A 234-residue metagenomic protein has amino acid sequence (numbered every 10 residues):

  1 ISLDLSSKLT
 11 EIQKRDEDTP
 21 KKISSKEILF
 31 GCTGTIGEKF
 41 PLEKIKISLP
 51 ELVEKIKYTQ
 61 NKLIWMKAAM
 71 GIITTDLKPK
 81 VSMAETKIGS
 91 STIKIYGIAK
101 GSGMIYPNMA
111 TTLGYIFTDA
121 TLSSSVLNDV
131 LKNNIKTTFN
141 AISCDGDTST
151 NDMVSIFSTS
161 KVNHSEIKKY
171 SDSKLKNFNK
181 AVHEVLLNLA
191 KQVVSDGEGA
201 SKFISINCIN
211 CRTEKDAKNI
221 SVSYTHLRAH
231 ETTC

Functional and structural regions predicted by a protein language model:
I1-Q13, N128-A141, V182-A190: Short, well-ordered amphipathic alpha-helical segments that serve as non-catalytic structural scaffolds within diverse
L3, I23-K136: Glycine-rich, mobile lid/loop segments that gate access to catalytic sites or pores
P20-E27, T59-A69, M83, F139-N151 (+1 more regions): Flexible, glycine/charged-enriched surface loops at secondary-structure junctions
K80-A84, G97-G103, I135-C144, N188-V194 (+2 more regions): Glycine-rich, charged/polar anion/phosphate-binding loops that engage phosphate groups from diverse ligands
S123-V126, S165-I167, E214-K218: Short, conserved charged micro-motifs
I142-S143, K161-V194: Glycine- and Gly-Pro-enriched alpha-helical subdomains that act as flexible, kink-prone "lid/hinge" or packing modules
V154-K161, K202-T213: A short beta-alpha structural unit
T225-T232: Conserved small/polar residues in nucleotide/adenosyl-binding loops
